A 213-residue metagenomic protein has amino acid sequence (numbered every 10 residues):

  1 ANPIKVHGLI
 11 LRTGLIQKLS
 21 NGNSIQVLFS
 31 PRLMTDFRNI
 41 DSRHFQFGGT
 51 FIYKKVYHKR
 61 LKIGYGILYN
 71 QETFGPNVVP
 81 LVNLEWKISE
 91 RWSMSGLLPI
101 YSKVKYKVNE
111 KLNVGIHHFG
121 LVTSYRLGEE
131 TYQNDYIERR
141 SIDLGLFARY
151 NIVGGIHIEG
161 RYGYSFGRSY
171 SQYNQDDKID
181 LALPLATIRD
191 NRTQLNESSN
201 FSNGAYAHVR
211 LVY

Functional and structural regions predicted by a protein language model:
A1, D36-I40, F74-N77, T123-E129 (+2 more regions): Outer-membrane beta-barrel proteins
A1, M34-N39, L68-N70, S89 (+2 more regions): Extracellular loop and loop/strand-boundary signature of outer-membrane beta-barrel proteins
N2-P3, R43-F47, P80-E85, T131-D135 (+1 more regions): Flexible, surface-exposed loop regions and adjacent strand-edge segments of Gram-negative outer-membrane beta-barrel
P3-L9, D41-F47, P76-P80, L98 (+3 more regions): Residues that define the transmembrane beta-barrel architecture of outer-membrane proteins
Q17-N21, K55-K59, I88-E90, V108-E110 (+3 more regions): Outer-membrane beta-barrel strand-turn architecture
G22-V27, K59-G64, R91-M94, K111-V114 (+2 more regions): Repeated loop/turn-to-beta-strand initiation elements of outer-membrane beta-barrel proteins
P31-F37, I67-T73, I88, I100 (+3 more regions): Transmembrane beta-strands of outer-membrane beta-barrel pores
L81-E85, A148, G154, S199-Y213: Outer-membrane beta-barrel "beta-signal"
